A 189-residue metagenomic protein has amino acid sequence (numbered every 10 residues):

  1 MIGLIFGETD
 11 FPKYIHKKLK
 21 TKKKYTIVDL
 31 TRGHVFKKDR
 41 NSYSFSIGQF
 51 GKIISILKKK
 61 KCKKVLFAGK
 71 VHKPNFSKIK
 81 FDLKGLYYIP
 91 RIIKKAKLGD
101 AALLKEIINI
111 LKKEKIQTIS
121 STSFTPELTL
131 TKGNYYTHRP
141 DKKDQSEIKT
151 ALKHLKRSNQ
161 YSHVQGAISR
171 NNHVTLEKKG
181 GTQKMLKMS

Functional and structural regions predicted by a protein language model:
M1-L30: N-terminal basic/disordered segments at the start of proteins
E8-F11, S44-I47, K97-A101, I107 (+1 more regions): Conserved mixed alpha/beta catalytic, RNA-binding, or beta-rich assembly cores of soluble enzyme, regulatory
D29-G51: N-terminal beta-loop-helix "entrance" segment that forms/cooperates in small-molecule cofactor or anionic ligand
C62-K63: Short, high-confidence coil segments that cap the C-terminus of an alpha-helix and link into the following beta-strand
K70-K73: Short glycine-rich anion-binding loops that position phosphate/pyrophosphate groups of nucleotides and phosphorylated
S77-K97: A charged helix-plus-loop insertion that forms the helical arch/lid used to bind and gate nucleic-acid substrates
